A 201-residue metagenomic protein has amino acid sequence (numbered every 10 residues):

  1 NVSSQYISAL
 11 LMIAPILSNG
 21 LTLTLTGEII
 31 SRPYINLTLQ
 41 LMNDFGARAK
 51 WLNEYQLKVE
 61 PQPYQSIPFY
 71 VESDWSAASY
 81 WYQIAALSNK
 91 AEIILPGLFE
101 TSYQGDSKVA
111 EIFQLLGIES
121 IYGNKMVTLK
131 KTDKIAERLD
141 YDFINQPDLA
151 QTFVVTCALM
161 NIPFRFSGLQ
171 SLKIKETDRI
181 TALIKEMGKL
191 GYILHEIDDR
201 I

Functional and structural regions predicted by a protein language model:
N1-I201: Short, structured segments at the rim of ligand-binding sites
